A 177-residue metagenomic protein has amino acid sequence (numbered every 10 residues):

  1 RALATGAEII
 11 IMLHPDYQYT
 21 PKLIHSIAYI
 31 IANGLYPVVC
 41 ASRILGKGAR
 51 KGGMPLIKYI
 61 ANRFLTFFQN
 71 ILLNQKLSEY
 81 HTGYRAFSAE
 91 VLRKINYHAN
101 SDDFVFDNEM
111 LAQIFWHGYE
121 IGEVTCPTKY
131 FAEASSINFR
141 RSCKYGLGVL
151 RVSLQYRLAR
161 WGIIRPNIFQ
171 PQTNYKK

Functional and structural regions predicted by a protein language model:
R1-T5, I9, P21-F104, F131-R140 (+1 more regions): Acceptor/aglycone-binding surface of glycosyltransferases and processive sugar-polymer synthases
Y17-Q18: Acidic metal-phosphate-binding loop of nucleotide-sugar-dependent transferases
S26, N74, H98-K177: Hydrophobic helical membrane-anchoring modules
